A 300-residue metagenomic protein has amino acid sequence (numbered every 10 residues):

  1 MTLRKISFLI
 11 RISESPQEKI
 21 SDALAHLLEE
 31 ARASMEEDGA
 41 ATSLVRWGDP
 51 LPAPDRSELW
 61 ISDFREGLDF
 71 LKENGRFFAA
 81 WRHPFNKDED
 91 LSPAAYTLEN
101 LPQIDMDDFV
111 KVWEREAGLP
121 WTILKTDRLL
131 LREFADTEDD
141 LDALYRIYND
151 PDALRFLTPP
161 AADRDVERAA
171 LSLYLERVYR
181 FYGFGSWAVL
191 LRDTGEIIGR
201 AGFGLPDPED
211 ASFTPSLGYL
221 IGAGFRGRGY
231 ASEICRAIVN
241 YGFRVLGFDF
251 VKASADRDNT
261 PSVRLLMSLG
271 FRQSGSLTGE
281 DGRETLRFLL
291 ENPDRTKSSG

Functional and structural regions predicted by a protein language model:
M1-I12, K19, H26-S34, Y96-G224 (+4 more regions): GNAT-family acyltransferases
E29-R32, E36, K72-G75, L91 (+1 more regions): Anion (oxyanion) recognition and catalysis
T42-R46, L59-P93: Acidic, Mg2+-coordinating phosphoryl-transfer loop and its flanking beta/alpha structural elements, shared across
S43-R56, N100: Short acidic low-complexity segments
D63-F64, A135-T137, N259: Helix N-cap/beta->alpha junction signal
G75-F77, M267-L277: Conserved acetyl-CoA-binding loop of GNAT-fold acetyltransferases
P84, A253-V263, E280-D281: Conserved beta-strand-loop-alpha-helix junction that forms the acyl-donor binding cleft
Y219-I221, G227-R244, T260-S268: Conserved acetyl-CoA-binding loop-helix of GNAT-fold acetyltransferases
